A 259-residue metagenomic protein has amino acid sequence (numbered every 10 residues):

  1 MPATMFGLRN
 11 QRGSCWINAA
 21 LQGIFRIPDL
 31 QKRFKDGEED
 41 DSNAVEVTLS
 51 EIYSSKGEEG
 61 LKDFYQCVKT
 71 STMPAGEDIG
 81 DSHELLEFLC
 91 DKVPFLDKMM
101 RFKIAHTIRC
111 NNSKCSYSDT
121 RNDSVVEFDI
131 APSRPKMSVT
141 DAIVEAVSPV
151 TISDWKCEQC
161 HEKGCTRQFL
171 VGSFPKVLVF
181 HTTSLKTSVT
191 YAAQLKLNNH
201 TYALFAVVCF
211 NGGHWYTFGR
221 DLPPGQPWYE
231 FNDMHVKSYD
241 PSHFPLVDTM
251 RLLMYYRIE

Functional and structural regions predicted by a protein language model:
M1-A3, I24, F34-E39, Y117-E259: Exposed substrate/partner-binding surface patches
M1-P94, T107, M254-R257: USP/UBP deubiquitinase core
L8, K103, I108, V150-S153: Residue-level signal for mature regions of secreted extracellular proteins and peptides
G13, H106-I108, S113, W155-E158: Cys/His-enriched microdomains
E77-D81, M99-F102, S148-P149: Short, contiguous, pocket-lining structural segments that sit at or immediately flank catalytic/ligand-binding sites
P94-L96, G164-C165: Short alpha-helical segments and helix-capping/turn motifs at coil-helix boundaries
K98-R101, F169-V171: Short beta-strand
